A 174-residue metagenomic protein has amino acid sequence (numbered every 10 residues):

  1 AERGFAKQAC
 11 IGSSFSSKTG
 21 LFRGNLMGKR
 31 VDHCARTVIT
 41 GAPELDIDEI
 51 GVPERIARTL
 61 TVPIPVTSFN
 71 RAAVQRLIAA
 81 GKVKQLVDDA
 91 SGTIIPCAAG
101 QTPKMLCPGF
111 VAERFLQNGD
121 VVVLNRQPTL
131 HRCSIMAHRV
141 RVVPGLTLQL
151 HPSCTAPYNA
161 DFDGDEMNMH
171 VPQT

Functional and structural regions predicted by a protein language model:
A1-T174: Core mixed alpha/beta domains of very large multi-subunit molecular machines
